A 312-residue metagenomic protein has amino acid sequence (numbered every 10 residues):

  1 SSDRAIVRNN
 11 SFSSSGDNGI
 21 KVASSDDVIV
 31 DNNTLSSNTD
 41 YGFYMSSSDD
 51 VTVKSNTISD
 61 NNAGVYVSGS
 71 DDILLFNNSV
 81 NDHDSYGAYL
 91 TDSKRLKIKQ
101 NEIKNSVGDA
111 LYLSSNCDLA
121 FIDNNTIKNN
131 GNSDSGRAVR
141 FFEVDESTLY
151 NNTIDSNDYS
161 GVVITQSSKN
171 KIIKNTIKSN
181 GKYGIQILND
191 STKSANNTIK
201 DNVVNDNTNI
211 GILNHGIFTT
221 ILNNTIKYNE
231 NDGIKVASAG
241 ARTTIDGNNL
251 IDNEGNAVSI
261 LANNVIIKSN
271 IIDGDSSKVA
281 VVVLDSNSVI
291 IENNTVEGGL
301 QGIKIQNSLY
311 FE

Functional and structural regions predicted by a protein language model:
S1-R8, V22-D31, S47-K54, S68-F76 (+10 more regions): Surface-exposed loop/turn motifs in large extracellular/passenger domains
A5, S15, V28, N38 (+21 more regions): A cross-taxa feature marking solvent-exposed loop/turn segments within ectodomains of secreted and single-pass membrane
G16-S24, T39-S46, N62-G69, D84-T91 (+9 more regions): Short glycine/acidic-rich loop motifs that flank beta-strands on beta-rich extracellular proteins
